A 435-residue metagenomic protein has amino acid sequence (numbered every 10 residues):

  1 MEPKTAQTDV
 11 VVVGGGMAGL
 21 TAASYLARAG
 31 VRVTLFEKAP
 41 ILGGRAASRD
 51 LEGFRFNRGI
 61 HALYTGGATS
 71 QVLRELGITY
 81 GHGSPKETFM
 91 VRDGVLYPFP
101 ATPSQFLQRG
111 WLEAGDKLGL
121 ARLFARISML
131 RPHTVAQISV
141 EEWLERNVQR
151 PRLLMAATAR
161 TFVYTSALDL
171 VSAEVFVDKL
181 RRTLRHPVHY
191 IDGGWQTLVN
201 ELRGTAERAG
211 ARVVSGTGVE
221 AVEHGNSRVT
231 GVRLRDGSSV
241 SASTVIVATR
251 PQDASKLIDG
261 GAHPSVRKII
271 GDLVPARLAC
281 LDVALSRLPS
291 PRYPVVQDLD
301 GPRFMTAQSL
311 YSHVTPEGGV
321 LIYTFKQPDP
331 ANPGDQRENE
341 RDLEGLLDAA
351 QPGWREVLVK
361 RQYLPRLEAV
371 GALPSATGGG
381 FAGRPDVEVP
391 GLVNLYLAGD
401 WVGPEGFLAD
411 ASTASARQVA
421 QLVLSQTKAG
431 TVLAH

Functional and structural regions predicted by a protein language model:
D9-L35: N-terminal Rossmann-like FAD-binding beta1-loop-alpha1 element of flavoenzymes
A27-L51: Glycine-rich FAD pyrophosphate-binding loop
S70-D93, Q149-A156, V274-P275: A short alpha-helix-loop-beta-strand transition element characteristic of N-terminal alpha/beta dinucleotide-binding
L96, L107-V177, R185-H189: Rossmann-like flavin
K179-V229, R235: Helical element adjacent to the flavin cofactor pocket in flavoenzyme catalytic cores
E220-V320, D386-V387: Mid-domain catalytic core of redox enzymes that form a hydrophobic substrate pocket/lid adjacent to a catalytic redox
P275-G371: C-terminal segments that line or cap access tunnels to active or ligand-binding sites in enzymes and enzyme-associated
S312-P316, L367-L397, W401: FAD-binding beta-loop-beta segment adjacent to the flavin cofactor pocket
